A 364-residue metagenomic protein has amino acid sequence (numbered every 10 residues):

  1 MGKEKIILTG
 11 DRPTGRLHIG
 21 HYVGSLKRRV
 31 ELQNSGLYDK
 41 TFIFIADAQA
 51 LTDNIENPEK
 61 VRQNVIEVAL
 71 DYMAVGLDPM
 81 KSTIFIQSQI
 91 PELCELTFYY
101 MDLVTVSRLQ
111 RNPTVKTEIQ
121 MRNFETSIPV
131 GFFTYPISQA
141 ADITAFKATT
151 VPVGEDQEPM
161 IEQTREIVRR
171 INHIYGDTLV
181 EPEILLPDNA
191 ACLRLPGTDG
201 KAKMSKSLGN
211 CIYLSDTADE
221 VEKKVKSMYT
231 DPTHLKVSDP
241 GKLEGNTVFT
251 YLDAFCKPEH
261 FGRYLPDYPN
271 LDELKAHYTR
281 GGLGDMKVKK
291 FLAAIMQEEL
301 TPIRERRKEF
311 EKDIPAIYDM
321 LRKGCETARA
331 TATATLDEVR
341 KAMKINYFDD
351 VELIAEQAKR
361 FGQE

Functional and structural regions predicted by a protein language model:
G2-A141, E259, E298-L300, R304 (+1 more regions): N-terminal Rossmann-like or analogous alpha/beta NTP/dinucleotide-binding catalytic cores that position adenine
T9-D11, I86, K147, G197 (+2 more regions): Pocket-edge structural micro-motifs
R12, Q49-A50, F146-V151, G209 (+1 more regions): A broad detector of the eukaryotic-type serine/threonine protein kinase catalytic domain
L17-L26, F42, D47, N57-V61 (+7 more regions): Structured ligand/cofactor/substrate-binding pocket environments in proteins
S25, N64, V68, M160 (+3 more regions): Alpha-helical packing segments of well-folded alpha/beta enzyme cores
F85, V151, L353: Residue-level "edge-of-site" marker
R111-N112, A148, G176, S207: A short secondary-structure junction signal
R165-E364: Conserved nucleotide- and phosphate/pyrophosphate-binding catalytic cores in adenylate/nucleotidyl-handling enzymes
